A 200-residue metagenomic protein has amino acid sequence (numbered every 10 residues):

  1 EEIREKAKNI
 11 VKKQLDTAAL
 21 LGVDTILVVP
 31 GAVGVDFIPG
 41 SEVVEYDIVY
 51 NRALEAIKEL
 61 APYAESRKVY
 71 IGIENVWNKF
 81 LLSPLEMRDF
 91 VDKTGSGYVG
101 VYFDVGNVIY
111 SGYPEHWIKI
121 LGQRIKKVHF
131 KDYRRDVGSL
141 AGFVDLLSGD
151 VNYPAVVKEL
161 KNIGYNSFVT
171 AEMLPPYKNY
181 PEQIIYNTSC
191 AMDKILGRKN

Functional and structural regions predicted by a protein language model:
E1-G100, Y110, Q183: Active-site acidic/histidine proton-transfer and metal-coordination neighborhood in alpha/beta enzyme cores
F80-G100, N107-N200: Histidine-acidic metal/acid-base catalytic patches
